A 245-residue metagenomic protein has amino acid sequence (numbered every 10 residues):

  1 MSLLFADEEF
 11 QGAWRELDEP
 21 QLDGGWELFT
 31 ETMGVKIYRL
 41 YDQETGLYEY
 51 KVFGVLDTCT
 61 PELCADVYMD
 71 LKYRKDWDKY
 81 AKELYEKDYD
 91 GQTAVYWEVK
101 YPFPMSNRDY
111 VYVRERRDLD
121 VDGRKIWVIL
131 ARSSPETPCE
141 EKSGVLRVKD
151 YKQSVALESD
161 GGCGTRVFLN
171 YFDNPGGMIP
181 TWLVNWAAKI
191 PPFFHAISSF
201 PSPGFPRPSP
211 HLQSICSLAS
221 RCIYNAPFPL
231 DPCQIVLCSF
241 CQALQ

Functional and structural regions predicted by a protein language model:
M1-Q245: Eukaryotic helix-grip
